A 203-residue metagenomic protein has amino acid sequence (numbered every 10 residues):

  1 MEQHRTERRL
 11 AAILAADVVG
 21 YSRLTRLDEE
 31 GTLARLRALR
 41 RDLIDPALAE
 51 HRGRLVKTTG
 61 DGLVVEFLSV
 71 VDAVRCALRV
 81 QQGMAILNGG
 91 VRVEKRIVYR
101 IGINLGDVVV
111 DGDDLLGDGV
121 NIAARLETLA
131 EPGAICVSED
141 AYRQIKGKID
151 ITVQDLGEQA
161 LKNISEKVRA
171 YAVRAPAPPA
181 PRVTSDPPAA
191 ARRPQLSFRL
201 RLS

Functional and structural regions predicted by a protein language model:
M1-L78, Q82-G83: Catalytic NTP-binding/metal-coordinating core of nucleotidyl cyclase/transferase enzymes
M1-R8, V173-S203: Intrinsically disordered or compositionally simple regulatory linkers and C-terminal tails in signal-transduction
H4, D45, V64-K167, Y171-R174: Catalytic beta-strand-to-alpha-helix segment of the class III nucleotidyl cyclase homology domain
V18-S22, G53-L55, V98-G102, D118-V120 (+1 more regions): Short amphipathic alpha-helical segments, especially helix-boundary/capping motifs
G20-S22, V109, A177: Feature marks short, surface-exposed loop/turn motifs that line or immediately flank catalytic pockets and channel
T25, R37, R79, N88 (+3 more regions): Compositionally biased amphipathic helical and low-complexity segments enriched in hydrophobic
A34-R37, V93, I97, L196-F198: Short alpha-helical segments used as structural interaction elements across diverse proteins
R41, T58, I101, L200-L202: Hydrophobic alpha-helical segments, especially transmembrane helices and their immediate juxtamembrane helical caps
